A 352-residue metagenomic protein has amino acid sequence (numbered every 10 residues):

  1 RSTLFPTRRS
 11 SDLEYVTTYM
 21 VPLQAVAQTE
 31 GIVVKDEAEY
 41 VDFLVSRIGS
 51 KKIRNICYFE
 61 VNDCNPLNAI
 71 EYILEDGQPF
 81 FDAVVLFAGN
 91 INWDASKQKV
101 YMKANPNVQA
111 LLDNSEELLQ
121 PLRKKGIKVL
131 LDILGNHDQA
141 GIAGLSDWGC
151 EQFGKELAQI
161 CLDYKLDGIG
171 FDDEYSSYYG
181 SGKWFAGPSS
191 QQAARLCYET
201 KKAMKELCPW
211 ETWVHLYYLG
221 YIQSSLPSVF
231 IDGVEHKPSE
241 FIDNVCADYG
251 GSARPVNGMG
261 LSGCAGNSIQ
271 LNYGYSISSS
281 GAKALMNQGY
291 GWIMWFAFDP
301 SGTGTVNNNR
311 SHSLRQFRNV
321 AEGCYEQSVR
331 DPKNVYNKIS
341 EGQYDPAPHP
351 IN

Functional and structural regions predicted by a protein language model:
R1-S2, M20: Generic N-terminal initiation segments characterized by hydrophobic and/or small/turn-forming residues
T3-S10: Short, small-residue-biased leader/transition segments that mark boundaries at the very start of proteins
S11-N352: Secreted glycan hydrolases and related glycan-binding modules that recognize and/or cleave
